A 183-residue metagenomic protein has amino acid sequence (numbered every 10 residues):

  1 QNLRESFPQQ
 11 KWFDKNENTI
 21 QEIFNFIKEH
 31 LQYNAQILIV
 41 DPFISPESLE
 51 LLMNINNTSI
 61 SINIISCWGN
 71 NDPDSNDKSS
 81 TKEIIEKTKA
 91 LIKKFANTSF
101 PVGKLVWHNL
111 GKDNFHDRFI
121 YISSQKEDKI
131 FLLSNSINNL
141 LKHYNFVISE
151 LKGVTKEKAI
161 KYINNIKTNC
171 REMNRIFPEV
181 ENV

Functional and structural regions predicted by a protein language model:
Q1-N16, S45, L49-V183: PLD/PLD-like phosphodiesterase catalytic module centered on the HKD motif
Q1-N2, Q10, F26, Q32-A35: Long, contiguous juxta-domain segments that are non-catalytic but functionally important
K15-I27: A short, well-structured juxtamembrane/interface segment
N25-H30, L52-N56: Leucine-rich repeat
A35-L38, K129: Structural motif
I39-S45: Short, glycine-rich nucleotide/cofactor-binding loops
